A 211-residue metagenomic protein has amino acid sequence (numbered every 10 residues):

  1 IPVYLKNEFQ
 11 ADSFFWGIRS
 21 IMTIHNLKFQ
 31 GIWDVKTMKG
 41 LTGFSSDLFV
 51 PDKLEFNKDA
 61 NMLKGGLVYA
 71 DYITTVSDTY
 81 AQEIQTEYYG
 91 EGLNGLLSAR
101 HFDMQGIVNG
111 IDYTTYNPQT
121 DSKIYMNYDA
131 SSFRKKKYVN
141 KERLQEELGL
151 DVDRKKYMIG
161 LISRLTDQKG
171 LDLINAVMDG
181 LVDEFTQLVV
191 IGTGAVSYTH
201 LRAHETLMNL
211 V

Functional and structural regions predicted by a protein language model:
I1-F44, E55-D59: Conserved nucleotide-sugar donor-interacting segment of glycosyltransferase catalytic cores, predominantly GT-B
R19, F29, T42-V152: Donor nucleotide-sugar binding/catalytic pocket of nucleotide-sugar-dependent glycosyltransferases
I24, L188-T193: Short internal beta-strands
V76, L161-S163, I191: Short hydrophobic "strand-cap" motifs at the C-terminus of beta-strands
D153-Q168: Conserved donor-binding/catalytic core segment of Leloir-type glycosyltransferases
T166-D179: A conserved mid-protein helix/loop that constitutes part of the nucleotide-sugar donor-binding site
T199-T206: Conserved small/polar residues in nucleotide/adenosyl-binding loops
